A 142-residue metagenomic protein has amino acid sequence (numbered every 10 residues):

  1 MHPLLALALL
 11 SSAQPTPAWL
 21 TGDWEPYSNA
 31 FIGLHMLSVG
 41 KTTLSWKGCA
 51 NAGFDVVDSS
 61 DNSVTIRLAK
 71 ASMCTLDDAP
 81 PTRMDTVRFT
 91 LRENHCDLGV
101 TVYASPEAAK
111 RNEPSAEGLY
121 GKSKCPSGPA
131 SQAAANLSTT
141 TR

Functional and structural regions predicted by a protein language model:
P3-S12: Sec-dependent N-terminal signal peptides
A13, M36, C49-N51, V56-D58 (+3 more regions): Generic alpha-helix signal with a bias toward terminal, lower-confidence helices and secondary-structure junctions
Q14-A18: Sec/Tat signal peptide C-region and signal peptidase I cleavage site
W19-V56, A71-V87: Short, solvent-exposed loop/hinge segments that bridge or flank secondary-structure elements
S38, V57-S63, R92-N94: Short, ordered beta-strand-loop transition motifs
T65-R142: Beta-sheet ligand-binding and adhesion/scaffold domains
